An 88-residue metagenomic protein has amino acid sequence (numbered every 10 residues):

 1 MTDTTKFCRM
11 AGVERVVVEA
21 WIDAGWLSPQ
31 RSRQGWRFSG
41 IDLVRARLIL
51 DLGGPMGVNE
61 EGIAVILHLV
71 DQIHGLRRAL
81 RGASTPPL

Functional and structural regions predicted by a protein language model:
T2-R9, V16-E19, D23-S28, S32-L88: Arg/Lys-rich, alpha-helical DNA-contact motif
